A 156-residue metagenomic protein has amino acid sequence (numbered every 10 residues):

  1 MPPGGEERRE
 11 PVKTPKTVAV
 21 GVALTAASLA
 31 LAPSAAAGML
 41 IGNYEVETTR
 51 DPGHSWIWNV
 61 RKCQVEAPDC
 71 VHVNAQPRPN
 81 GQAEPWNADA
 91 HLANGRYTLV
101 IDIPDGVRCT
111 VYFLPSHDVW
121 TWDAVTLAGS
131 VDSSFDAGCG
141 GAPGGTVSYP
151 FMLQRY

Functional and structural regions predicted by a protein language model:
M1-A37: Secretory targeting and sorting signals
K16-V18, P33, E47, V100 (+1 more regions): N-terminal start-of-chain detector that recognizes signal peptides and the immediate post-cleavage beginning
A26-L29, L40-N43, T98-V100, D118-D123: A generic short-segment signal for beta-strand/edge and adjacent turn/coil regions
G38-L40, E45-L114, C139-Y156: Central antiparallel beta-sheet cores of small beta-barrel/beta-sandwich binding domains
V119-D136: Internal, hydrophobic beta-strand segments that form the core of beta-sheet-rich folds
